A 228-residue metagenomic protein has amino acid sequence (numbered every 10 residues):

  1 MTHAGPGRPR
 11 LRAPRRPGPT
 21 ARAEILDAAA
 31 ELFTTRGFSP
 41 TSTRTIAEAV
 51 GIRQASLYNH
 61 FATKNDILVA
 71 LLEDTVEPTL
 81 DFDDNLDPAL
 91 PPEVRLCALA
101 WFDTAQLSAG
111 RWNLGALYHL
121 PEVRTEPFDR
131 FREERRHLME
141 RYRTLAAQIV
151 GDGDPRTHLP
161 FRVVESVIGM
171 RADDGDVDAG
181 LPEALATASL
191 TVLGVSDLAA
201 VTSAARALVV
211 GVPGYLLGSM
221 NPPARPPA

Functional and structural regions predicted by a protein language model:
T2-P6, M139-D152, G169-A228: C-terminal peripheral helix-coil segments that are non-catalytic and often amphipathic
G7-R12: Arg/Lys-rich, glycine/proline-spaced intrinsically disordered segments in nuclear chromatin/transcription regulators
E24, A28, L32-D66, A70: Helix-turn-helix
A70, D81-A109, N113, E134-H137: Hydrophobic alpha-helical connector segments
L80, R124-V164, A179-T187: Amphipathic alpha-helical packing segments from all-alpha helical-bundle domains
N85, A116-R124: Short linear capping/connector segments at secondary-structure termini
L114-H119, A199-T202: Short, hydrophobic secondary-structure boundary micro-motifs
